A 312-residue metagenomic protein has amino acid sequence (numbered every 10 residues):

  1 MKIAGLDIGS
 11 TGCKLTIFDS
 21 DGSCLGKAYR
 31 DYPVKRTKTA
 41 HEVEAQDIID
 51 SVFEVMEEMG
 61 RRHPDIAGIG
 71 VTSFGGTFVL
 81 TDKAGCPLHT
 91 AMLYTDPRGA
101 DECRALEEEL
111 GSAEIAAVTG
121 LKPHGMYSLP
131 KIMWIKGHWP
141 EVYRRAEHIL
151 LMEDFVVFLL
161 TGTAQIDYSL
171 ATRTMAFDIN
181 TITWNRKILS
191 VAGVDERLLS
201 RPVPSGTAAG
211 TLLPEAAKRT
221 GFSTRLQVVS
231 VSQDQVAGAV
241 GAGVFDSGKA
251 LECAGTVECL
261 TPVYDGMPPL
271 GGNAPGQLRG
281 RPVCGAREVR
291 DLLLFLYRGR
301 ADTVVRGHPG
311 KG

Functional and structural regions predicted by a protein language model:
M1-H89, A117, A217-K218, F222-Q227: N-terminal glycine/serine-rich phosphate-binding loop of ATP-dependent small-molecule kinases, especially carbohydrate
I3-G5, A100, E107-G120, P130-Q165 (+3 more regions): Active-site core segments that coordinate phosphate-bearing ligands/cofactors across diverse enzyme families
G12, P204-L212, E258: Glycine-rich phosphate-binding loops at beta-strand->alpha-helix junctions
Y32-K38, E114-I115, Q165-T172, V194-L198: Gly-rich Lys/Arg/Thr-decorated short loops/hinges at beta-loop-alpha junctions or inter-strand turns that position
R61-L93, K122-S128, V157-D178, R201-P204 (+1 more regions): Short beta-strand-loop/turn "lid" adjacent to the catalytic site in phosphate-handling enzymes
D96: Carbohydrate-associated surface elements
